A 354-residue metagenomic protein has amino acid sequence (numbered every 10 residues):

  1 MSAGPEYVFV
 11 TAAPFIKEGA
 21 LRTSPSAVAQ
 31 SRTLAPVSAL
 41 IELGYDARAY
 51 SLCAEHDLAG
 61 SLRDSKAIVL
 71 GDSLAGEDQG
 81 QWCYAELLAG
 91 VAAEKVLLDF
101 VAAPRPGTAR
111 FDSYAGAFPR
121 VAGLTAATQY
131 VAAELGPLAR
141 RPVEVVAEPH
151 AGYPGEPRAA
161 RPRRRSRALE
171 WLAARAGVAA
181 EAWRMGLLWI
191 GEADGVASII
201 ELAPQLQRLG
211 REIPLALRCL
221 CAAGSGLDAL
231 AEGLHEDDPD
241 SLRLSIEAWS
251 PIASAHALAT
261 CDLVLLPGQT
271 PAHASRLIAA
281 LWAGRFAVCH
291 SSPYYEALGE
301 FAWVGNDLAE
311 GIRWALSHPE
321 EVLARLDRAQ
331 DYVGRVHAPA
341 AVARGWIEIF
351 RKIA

Functional and structural regions predicted by a protein language model:
V8, R161-A197, A203: Conserved donor-binding/catalytic core segment of Leloir-type glycosyltransferases
A27-V28, A160, S317-R351: A charged, aromatic-enriched C-terminal amphipathic alpha-helix characteristic of glycosyltransferases across folds
Y50-E134: Extended catalytic core of nucleotide-activated donor transferases of GT-like folds
G60, S250-C261, W282: Short acidic alpha-helix that forms the nucleotide-activated donor recognition element in Leloir-type transferases
P119-V143, H150-P157, W346: A short, active-site helix/loop in glycosyltransferases that binds the activated sugar's phosphate group
C221, D228-S250: Nucleotide-activated donor-binding/catalytic signature segment of Leloir-type glycosyltransferases, i.e., the conserved
H256-A272, R285: Acidic donor-binding loop of glycosyltransferase active sites
E296-W314: Change "using UDP/GDP/dTDP sugars" to "using nucleotide sugars
